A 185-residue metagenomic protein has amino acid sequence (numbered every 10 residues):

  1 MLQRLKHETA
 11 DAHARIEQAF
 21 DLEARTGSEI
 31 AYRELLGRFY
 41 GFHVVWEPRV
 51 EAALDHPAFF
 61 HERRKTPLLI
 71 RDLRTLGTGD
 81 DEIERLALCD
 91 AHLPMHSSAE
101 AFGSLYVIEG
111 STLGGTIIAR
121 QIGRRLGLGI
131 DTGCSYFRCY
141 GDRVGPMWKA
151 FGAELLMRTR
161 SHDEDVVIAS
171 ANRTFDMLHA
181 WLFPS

Functional and structural regions predicted by a protein language model:
M1-S185: Metal- and O2-centered redox machinery and metal/ROS homeostasis
